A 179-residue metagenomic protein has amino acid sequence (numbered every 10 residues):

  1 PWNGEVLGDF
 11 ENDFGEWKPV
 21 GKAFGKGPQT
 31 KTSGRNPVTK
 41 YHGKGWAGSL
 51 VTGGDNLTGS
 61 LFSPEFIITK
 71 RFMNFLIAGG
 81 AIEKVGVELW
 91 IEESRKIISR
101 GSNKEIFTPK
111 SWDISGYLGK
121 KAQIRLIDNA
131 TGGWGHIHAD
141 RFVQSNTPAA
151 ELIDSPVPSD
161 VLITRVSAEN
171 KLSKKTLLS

Functional and structural regions predicted by a protein language model:
P1-G27, P148-S179: Extracellular carbohydrate-recognition regions
F10, F72-G79, A122-D128: Extracellular beta-strand-rich recognition modules
P19-A23, V85-W90, I98-G101, G135-A139 (+1 more regions): Short, solvent-exposed loop/turn and secondary-structure capping segments
K44-K70, E83-V85, T108-S111: Short beta-strands within extracellular/lumenal beta-sheet-rich domains
T69, L76-G86, T131-W134: Extended, low-complexity, turn-rich repeat/linker tracts enriched in Gly/Pro/Ser/Thr and Asp/Glu that occur
R71, L76, H136-A150: Aromatic, loop-rich ligand-recognition surfaces of beta-strand-rich domains
W90-I137: Extracellular carbohydrate recognition and processing domains and analogous Trp-centered ligand-binding platforms
